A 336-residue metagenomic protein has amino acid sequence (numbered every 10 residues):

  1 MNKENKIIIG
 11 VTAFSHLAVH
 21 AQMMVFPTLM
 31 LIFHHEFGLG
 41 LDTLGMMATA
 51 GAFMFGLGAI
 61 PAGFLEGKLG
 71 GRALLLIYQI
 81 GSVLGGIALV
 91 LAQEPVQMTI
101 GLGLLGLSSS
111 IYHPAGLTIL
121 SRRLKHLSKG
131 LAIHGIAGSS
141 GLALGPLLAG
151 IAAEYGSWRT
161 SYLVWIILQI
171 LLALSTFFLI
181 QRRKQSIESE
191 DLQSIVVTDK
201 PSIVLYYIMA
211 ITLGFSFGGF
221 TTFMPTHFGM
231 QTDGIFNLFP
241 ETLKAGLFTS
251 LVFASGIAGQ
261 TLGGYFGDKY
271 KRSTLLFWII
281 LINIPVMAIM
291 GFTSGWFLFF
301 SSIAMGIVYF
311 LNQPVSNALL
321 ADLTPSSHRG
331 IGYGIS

Functional and structural regions predicted by a protein language model:
M24, A52-I60, L142-A143, F253-T261: Residue-level signature of mid-helix packing/kink "hotspots" within the transmembrane helices of 12-pass Major
F26-P27, S202-I257: Extracytoplasmic gate region of multi-pass secondary transporters
G38, G70, L91-V96, K125 (+2 more regions): Helix-breaking motifs and short loop linkers at transmembrane-helix boundaries and internal kinks in secondary membrane
L57-P95: Conserved MFS/SLC helix-loop-helix module at the cytosolic interface between two early adjacent transmembrane helices
K68-Q79, D268-I280: Cytoplasmic membrane-interface "Motif A"-like loop-to-helix N-cap segments of 12-TM Major Facilitator Superfamily
G101-G138: Cytoplasmic helix-loop-helix junction between adjacent transmembrane helices in 12-TM secondary transporters
T160-F178: Symmetry-related core transmembrane helices of the 12-TM Major Facilitator Superfamily/SLC fold
Y270-S316: C-terminal transmembrane helical hairpin of 12-TM major facilitator-type secondary transporters
